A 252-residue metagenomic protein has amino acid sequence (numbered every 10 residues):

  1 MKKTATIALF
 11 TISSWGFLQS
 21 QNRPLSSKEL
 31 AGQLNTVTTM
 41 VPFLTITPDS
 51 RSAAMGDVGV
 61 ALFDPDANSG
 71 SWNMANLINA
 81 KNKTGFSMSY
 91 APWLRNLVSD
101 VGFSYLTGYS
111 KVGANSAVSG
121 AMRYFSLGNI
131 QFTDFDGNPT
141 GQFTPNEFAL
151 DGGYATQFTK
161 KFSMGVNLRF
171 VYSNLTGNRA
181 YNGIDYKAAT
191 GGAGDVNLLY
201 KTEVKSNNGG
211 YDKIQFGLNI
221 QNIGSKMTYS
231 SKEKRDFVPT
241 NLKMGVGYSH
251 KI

Functional and structural regions predicted by a protein language model:
M1-R23, V246: Bacterial Sec-dependent N-terminal signal peptides
Q21-I252: Subset of outer-membrane beta-barrel
